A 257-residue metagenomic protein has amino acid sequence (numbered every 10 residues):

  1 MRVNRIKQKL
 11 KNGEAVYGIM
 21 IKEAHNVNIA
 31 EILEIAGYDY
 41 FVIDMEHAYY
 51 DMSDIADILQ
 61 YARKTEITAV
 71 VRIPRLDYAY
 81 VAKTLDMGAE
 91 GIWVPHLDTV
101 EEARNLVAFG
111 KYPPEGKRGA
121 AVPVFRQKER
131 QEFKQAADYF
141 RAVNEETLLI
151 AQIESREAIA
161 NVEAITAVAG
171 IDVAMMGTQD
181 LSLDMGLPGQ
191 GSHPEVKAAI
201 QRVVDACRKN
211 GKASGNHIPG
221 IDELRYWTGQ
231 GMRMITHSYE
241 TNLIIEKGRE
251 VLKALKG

Functional and structural regions predicted by a protein language model:
M1-A69, L76, A108, L149 (+1 more regions): Conserved N-terminal beta1-alpha1 strand-loop-helix module at the mouth
M1-M20, F133-E145, Q201-R202, R208-K209: N-terminal amphipathic alpha-helix/helix-capping segment at the start of soluble metabolic enzymes
V16-I21, F41-I43, A69-I73, I92-V94 (+4 more regions): Hydrophobic faces of well-ordered beta-strands that scaffold small-molecule active sites in alpha/beta enzyme cores
E31, V71, L76-E90, V94 (+3 more regions): Catalytic cores of alpha/beta
M52-D86, A108-G116, R141-N144, S192-G215 (+1 more regions): Alpha-helix-loop-beta-strand connector modules within alpha/beta enzyme cores
I58, V100-G116, T228, T241-G257: C-terminal helical cap(s) of enzyme catalytic domains, especially alpha/beta-barrels
A79, G91-A169: Conserved anion-binding
A89-G91, Y112-F125, D184-A198, S238: Glycine-rich tight-turn/loop motif centered on a GG-T
